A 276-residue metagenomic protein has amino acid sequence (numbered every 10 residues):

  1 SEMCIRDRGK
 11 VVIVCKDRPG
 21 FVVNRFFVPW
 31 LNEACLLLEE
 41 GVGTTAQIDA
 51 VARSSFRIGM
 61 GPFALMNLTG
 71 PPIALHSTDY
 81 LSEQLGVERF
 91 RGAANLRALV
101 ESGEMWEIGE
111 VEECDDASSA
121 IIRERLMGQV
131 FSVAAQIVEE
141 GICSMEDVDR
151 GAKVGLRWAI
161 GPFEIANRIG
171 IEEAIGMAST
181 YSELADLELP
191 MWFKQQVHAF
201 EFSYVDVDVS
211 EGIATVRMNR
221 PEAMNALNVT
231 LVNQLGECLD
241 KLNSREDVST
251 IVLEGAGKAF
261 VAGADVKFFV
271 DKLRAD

Functional and structural regions predicted by a protein language model:
M3-C4, G236: Active-site loops and adjacent core secondary-structure elements that bind or stabilize anionic groups
I5-E211, N219, K272: N-terminal glycine-rich phosphate-binding loop for ADP-containing cofactors
Q196-K258, V270-R274: Conserved CoA-thioester-binding segment of acyl-CoA-metabolizing enzymes
A264: Binding-interface segments
